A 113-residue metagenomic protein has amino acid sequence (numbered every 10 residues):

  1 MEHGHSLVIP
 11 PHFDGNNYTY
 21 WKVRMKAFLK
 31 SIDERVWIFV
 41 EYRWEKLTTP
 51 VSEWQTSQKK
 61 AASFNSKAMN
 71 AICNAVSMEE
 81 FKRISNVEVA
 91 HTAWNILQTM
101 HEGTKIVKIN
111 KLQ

Functional and structural regions predicted by a protein language model:
M1-Q113: N-terminal Lys/Arg-enriched interaction segments
